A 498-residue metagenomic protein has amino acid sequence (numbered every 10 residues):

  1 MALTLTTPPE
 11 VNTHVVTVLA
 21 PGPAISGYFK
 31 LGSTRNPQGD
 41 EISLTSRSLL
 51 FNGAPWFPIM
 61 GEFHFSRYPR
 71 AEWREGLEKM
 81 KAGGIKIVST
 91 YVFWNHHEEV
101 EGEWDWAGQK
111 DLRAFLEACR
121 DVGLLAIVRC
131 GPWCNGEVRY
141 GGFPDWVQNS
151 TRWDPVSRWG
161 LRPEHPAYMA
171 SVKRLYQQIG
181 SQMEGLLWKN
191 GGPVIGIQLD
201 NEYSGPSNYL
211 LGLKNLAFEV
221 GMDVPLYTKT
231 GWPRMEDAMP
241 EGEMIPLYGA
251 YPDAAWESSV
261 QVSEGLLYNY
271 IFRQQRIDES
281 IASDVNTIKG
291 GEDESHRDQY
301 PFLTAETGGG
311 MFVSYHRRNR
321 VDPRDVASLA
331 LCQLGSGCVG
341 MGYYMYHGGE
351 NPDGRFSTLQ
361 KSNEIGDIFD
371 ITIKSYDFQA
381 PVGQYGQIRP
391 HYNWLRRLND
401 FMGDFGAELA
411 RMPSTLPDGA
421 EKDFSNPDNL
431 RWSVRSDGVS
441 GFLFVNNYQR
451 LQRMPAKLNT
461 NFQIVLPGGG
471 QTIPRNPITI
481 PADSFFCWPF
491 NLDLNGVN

Functional and structural regions predicted by a protein language model:
A2-I87, E117: N-terminal carbohydrate-binding accessory modules
P23, S157, Y168-M183, N190-Q198 (+6 more regions): Carbohydrate-binding surfaces of carbohydrate-active enzymes
D40, F65-A71, H97-E98, G102-A107 (+3 more regions): Acidic-and-aromatic substrate-binding clefts and catalytic sites of carbohydrate-active enzymes
I59-H64, Y91, I127-G131, Q198-D200 (+3 more regions): A cross-family glycoside hydrolase active-site/sugar-binding cleft signature
E72-R74, V100-E101, R129-G131, E137-G142 (+4 more regions): Short, solvent-exposed loop/turn and secondary-structure capping segments
W73-W146, K214-E219: Aromatic-lined substrate-binding rim segments of carbohydrate-active enzymes
Y91-E103, G108, G136-A167, Q360-Q384: Aromatic- and acidic-residue-enriched carbohydrate-binding clefts of CAZyme catalytic domains
D121-L124, C134-A282, T287-V313, C332-C338: Active-site region of glycoside hydrolase catalytic domains
